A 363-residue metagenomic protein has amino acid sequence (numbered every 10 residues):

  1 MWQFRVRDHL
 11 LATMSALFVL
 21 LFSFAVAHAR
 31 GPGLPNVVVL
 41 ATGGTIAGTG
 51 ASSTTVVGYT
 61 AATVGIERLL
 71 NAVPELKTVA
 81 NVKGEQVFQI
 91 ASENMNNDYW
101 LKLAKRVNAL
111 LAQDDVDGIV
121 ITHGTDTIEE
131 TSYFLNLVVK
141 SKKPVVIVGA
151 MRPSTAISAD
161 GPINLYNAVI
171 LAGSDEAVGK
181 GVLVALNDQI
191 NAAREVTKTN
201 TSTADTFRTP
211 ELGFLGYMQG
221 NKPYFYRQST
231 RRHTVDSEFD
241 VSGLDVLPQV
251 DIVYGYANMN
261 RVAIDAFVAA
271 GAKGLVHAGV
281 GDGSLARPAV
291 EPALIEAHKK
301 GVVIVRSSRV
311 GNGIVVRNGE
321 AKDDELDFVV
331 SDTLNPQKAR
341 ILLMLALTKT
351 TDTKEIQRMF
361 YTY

Functional and structural regions predicted by a protein language model:
A12-S23: Bacterial N-terminal signal peptides
R30-L110: ATP/NTP phosphate-donor binding region
L34, L40, G65-L76, A192-V276 (+2 more regions): Accessory alpha-helical/coil subdomains and C-terminal extensions that flank or cap enzyme catalytic cores
Q113-I128, A270-D282: Short acidic, glycine-rich surface-loop motifs adjacent to enzyme active sites
I121-K143, A286-L294: Short Gly/Thr/Asp-enriched flexible loops that form oxyanion-binding sites at enzyme active sites
T131-I163, V169-G173, H298-S308: Short, acidic/small-residue loops that bind anionic groups at enzyme active sites
V148-G220: Internal gly/pro-rich beta-alpha loop/helix module that stabilizes soluble enzyme cofactors or their anionic handles
D282-Y363: C-terminal non-catalytic interaction/assembly regions of soluble proteins
